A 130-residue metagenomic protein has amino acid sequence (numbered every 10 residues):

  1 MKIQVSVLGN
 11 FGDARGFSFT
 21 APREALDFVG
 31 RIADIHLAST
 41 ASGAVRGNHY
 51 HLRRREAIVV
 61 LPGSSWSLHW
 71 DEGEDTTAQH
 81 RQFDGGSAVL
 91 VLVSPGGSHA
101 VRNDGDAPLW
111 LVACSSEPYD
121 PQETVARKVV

Functional and structural regions predicted by a protein language model:
M1-V89, R102-V130: Non-catalytic, conserved peripheral segments adjacent to functional cores
L92-G96: Short beta-strand-centered segments at strand-helix junctions
H99: Glycine-centered loop/turn positions within well-structured domains that cap or flank conserved ligand/cofactor-binding
